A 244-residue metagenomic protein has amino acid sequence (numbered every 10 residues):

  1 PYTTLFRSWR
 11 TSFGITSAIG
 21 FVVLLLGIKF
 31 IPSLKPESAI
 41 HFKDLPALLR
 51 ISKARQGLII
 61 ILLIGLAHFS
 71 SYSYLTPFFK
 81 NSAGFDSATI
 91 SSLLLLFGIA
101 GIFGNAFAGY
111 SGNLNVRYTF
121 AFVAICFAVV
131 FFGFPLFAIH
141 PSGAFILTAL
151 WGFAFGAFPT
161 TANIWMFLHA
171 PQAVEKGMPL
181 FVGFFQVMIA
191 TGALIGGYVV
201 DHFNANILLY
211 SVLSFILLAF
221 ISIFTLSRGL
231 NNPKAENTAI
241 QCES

Functional and structural regions predicted by a protein language model:
P1-L5: Short, small-residue-biased leader/transition segments that mark boundaries at the very start of proteins
F6-A18, Y118, G197-L217: A membrane-interface helix-boundary motif in multi-pass transporters
S12, S17-E37, S222-S227: C-terminal membrane-cytosol helix-exit motif in multi-pass small-molecule transporters
F30-I60: Juxtamembrane intracellular "pre-TM" segments in multi-pass secondary transporters
K53-L95, I99-I102, V116: Extracytoplasmic gate region of multi-pass secondary transporters
F103-V116, V200-D201: Helix-to-loop junctions at the C-terminal end of transmembrane segments in multipass secondary transporters
V116-A162: C-terminal transmembrane helical hairpin of 12-TM major facilitator-type secondary transporters
L168-I207, S211-V212: A late C-terminal transmembrane helix in Major Facilitator Superfamily
